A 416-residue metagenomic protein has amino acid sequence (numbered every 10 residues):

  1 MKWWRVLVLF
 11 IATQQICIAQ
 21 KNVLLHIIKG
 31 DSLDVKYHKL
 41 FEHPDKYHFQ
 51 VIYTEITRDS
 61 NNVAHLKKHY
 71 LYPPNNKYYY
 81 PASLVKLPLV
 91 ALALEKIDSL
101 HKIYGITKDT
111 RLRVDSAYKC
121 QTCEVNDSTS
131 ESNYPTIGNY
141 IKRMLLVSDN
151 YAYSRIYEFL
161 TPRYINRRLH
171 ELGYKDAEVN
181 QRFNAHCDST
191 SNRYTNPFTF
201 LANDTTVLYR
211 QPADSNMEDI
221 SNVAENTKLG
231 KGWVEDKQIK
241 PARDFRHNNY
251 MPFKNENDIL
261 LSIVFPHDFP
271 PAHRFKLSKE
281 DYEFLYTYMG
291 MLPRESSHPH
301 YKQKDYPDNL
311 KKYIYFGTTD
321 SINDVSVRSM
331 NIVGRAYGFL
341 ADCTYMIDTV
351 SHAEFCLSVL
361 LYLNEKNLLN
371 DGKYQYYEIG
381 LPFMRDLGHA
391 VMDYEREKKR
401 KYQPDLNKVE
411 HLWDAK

Functional and structural regions predicted by a protein language model:
M1-L25: Bacterial Sec-dependent N-terminal signal peptides
K21-L33, K46, S116, Q121-E124 (+3 more regions): Active-site-adjacent helix/loop patches that line small-molecule binding or acyl-intermediate pockets
K21-Y37, F41-H43, E235-K416: Structured C-terminal helix/loop/strand segments within mature extracytoplasmic catalytic/sensor domains
D31-P73, L357-V359: A short, well-structured edge-of-sheet supersecondary motif
K46-F49, P74-N76, Y80-V85, T107-D109 (+4 more regions): Extracytoplasmic
T54-T57, G105-V125, L160-T161, R182-T190 (+2 more regions): Acidic helix-start/capping segments at beta-turn-to-alpha-helix junctions
Y80-T107, L112, L357: Active-site SXXK
A91-S99, L146, N150, D258-F265 (+1 more regions): Short glycine/serine- and small hydrophobic-enriched flexible loop segments
